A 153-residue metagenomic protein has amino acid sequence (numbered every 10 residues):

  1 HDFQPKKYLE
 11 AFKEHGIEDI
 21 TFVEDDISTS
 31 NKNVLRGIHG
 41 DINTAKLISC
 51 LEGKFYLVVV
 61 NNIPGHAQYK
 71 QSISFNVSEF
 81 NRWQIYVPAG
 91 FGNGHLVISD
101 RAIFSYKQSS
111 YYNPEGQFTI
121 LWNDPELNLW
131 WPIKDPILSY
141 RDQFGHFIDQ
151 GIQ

Functional and structural regions predicted by a protein language model:
H1-F80, R101, Q108-Q153: Non-catalytic, conserved peripheral segments adjacent to functional cores
V77-R101, Y106: Conserved metal-binding segment of the jelly-roll/cupin
